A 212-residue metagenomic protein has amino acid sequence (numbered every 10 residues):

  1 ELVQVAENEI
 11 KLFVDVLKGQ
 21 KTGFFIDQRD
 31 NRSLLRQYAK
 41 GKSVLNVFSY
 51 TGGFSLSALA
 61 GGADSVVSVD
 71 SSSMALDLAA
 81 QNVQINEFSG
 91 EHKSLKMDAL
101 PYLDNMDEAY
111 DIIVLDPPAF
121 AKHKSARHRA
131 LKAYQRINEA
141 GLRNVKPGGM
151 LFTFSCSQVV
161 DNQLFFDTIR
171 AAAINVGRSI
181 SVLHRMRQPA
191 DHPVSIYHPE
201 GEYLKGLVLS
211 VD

Functional and structural regions predicted by a protein language model:
E1-F25, S33: Non-catalytic substrate-recognition/targeting regions of SAM-dependent transferases
G41-Y50: Conserved class I S-adenosyl-L-methionine
T51-D64: Conserved SAM-binding loop of SAM-dependent methyltransferases across substrates and taxa, primarily the Class I
S65-D70: Conserved SAM-binding motif I beta-strand of class I
M74-V114, F120: S-adenosyl-L-methionine
F88, V145-P147: Helix-to-beta-strand junctions that scaffold the AdoMet/dcAdoMet cofactor pocket in Class I SAM-dependent enzymes
K96, Y110-A140: Mobile active-site "lid"/loop adjacent to the S-adenosyl-L-methionine
M150-D212: C-terminal catalytic and target-recognition region of SAM-dependent MTase-like enzymes, primarily methyltransferases
